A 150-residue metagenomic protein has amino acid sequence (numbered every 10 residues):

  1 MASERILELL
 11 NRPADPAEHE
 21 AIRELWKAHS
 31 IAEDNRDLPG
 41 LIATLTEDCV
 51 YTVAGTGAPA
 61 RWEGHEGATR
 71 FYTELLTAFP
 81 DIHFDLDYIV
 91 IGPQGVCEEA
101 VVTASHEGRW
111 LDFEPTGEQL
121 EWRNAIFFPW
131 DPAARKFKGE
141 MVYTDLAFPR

Functional and structural regions predicted by a protein language model:
M1-A21, T52, T69-R150: A beta-strand edge to alpha-helix "cap/lid" segment located at domain peripheries
M1-A43, E47: Short, low-complexity N-terminal intrinsically disordered segments enriched in polar/charged residues
K27, P39, E66-T73: Internal, well-ordered alpha-helical scaffold/interface segments that support domain packing or protein-protein contacts
V50-F71: Short solvent-exposed beta->alpha transition segments
